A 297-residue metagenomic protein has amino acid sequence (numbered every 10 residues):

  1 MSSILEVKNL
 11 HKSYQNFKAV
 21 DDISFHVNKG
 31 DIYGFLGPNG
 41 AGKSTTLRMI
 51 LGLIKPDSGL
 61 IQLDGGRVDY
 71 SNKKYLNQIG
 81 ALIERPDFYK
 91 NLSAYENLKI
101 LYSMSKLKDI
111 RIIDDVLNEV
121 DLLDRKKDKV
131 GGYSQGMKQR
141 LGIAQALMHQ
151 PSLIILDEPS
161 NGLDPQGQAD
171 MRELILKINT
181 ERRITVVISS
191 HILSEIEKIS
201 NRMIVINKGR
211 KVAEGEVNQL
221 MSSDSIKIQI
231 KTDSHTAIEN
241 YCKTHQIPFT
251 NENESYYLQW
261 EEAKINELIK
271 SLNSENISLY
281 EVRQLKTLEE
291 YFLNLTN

Functional and structural regions predicted by a protein language model:
M1-S3: Primarily ABC-family ATPase nucleotide-binding module
L5, K12-I188, L193-N201, V205-N207 (+1 more regions): ABC transporter nucleotide-binding domains
L10, I23, Y280-V282: Generic beta-strand hydrophobic packing signal
N72, H235, E262-I265: Generic alpha-helical secondary structure
I100, D115, N240, K270 (+1 more regions): Surface-exposed charge patches
G132, Y257, T287: Positions that flank functional sites
R172-Q259: ABC transporter nucleotide-binding domain
W260-N297: C-terminal coupling/interaction segments
